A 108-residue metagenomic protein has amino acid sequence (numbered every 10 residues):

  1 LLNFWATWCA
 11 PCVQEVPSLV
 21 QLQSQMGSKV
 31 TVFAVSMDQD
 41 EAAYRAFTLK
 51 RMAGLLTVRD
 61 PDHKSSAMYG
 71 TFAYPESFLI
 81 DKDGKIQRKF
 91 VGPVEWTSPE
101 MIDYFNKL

Functional and structural regions predicted by a protein language model:
L1, P11, V58: Conserved SAM-binding loop
L1-L2, V32: Hydrophobic beta-strand anchors of alpha/beta hydrolase catalytic cores
F4-Q21: Conserved redox-active cysteine motifs that mediate thiol-disulfide chemistry, especially di-cysteine Cys-X(1-2)-Cys
A6-A10, D38-A42, H63-S65, V94: Solvent-exposed loop/turn segments at secondary-structure junctions within structured extracellular/periplasmic domains
Q14, Q21, A42-K50: Short alpha-helix adjacent to the SAM-binding motif of class I
V20-S24, N106: A structural alpha-helix within SAM-dependent methyltransferase catalytic domains
K29-A42, A53-H63: Thiol-based oxidoreductase modules, predominantly thioredoxin-like and allied folds used for disulfide exchange
A46-G54, D60-K107: Thiol/disulfide oxidoreductase modules built on the thioredoxin-like
